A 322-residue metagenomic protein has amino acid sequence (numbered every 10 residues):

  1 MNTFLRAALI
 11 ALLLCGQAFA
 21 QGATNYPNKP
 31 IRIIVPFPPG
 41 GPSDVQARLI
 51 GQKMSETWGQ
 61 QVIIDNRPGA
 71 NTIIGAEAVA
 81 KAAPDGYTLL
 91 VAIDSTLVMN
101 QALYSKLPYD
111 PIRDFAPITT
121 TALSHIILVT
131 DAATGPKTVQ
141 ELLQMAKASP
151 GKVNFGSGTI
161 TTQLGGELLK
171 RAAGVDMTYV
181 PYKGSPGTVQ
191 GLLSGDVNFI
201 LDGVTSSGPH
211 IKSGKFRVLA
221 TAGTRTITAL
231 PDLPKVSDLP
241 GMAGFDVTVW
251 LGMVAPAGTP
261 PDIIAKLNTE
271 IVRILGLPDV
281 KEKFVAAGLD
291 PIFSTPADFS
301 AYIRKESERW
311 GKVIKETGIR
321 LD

Functional and structural regions predicted by a protein language model:
M1-N28, D322: Short, low-complexity disordered leader/linker segments with a strong preference for bacterial N-terminal type II
A20-R113, G151-K152, T161-T162, G174-G203 (+3 more regions): N-terminal (or domain-start) structured segment
N28-P30, K212, P261-D322: An extracytoplasmic/periplasmic, membrane-proximal ligand-sensing/linker region
V45, L49, I74, A78 (+15 more regions): Extracytoplasmic/secreted proteins, especially bacterial periplasmic and envelope-associated proteins
M54, K81-Y87, A102-G187, V236-D238 (+1 more regions): Hinge/capping helix and adjacent helix->loop/strand transition within the periplasmic-binding protein
A76, F155-G156, L219, E282-F284 (+1 more regions): Short, hydrophobic secondary-structure boundary micro-motifs
I93-D94, A132, G203-T205, G223-T224 (+1 more regions): Short secondary-structure boundary segments
S207-G276, E308: C-terminal lobe and pocket-closing loops of periplasmic/extracytoplasmic Venus-flytrap solute-binding proteins
